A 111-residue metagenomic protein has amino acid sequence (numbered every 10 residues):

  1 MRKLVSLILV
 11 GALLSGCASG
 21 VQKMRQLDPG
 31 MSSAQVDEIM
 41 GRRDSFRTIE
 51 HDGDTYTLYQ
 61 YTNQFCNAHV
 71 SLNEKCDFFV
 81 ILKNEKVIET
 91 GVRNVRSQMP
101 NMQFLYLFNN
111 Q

Functional and structural regions predicted by a protein language model:
R2-V10: Sec-dependent signal peptide recognition, specifically the positively charged N-region followed immediately by
L14-G16: C-terminal motif of bacterial Sec signal peptides marking the signal peptidase cleavage site
A18-Q111: Residues within mature, well-folded domains
